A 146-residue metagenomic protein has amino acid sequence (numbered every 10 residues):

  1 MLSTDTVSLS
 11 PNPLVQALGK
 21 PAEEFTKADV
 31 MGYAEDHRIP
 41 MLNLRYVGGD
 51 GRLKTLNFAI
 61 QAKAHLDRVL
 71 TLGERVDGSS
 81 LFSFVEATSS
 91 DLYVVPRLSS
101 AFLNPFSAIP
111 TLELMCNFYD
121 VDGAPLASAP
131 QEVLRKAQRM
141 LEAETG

Functional and structural regions predicted by a protein language model:
M1-G146: ATP/Mg2+-dependent ligation/transfer catalytic cores
